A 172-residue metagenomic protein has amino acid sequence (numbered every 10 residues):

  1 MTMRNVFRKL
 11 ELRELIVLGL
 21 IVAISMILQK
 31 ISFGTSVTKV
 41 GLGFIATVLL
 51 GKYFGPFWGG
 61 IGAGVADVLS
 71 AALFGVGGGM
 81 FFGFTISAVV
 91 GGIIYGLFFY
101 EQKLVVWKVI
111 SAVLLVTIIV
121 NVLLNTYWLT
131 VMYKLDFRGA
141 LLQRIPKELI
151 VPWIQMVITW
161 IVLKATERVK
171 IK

Functional and structural regions predicted by a protein language model:
M1-K172: Loop-helix junctions at membrane interfaces
